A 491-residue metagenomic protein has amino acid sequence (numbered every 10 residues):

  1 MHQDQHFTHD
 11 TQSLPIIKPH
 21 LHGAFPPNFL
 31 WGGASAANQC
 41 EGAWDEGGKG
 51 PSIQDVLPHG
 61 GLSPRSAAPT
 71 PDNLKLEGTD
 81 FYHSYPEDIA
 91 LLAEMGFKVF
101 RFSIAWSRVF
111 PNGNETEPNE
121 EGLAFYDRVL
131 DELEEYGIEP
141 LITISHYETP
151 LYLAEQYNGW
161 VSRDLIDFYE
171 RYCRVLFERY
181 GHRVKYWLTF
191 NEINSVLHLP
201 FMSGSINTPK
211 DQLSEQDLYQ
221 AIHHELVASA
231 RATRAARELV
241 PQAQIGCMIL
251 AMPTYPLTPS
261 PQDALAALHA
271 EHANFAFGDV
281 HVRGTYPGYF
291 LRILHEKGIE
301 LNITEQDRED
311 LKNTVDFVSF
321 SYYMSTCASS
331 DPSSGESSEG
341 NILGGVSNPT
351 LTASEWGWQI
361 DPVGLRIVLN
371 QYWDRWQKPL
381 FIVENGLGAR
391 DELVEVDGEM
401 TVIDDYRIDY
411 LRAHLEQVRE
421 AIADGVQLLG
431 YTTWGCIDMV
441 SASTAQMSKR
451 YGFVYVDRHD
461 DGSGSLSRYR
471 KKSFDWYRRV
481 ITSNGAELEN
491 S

Functional and structural regions predicted by a protein language model:
H2-P69, N112-N114, L123-S491: Active-site region of glycoside hydrolase catalytic domains
F25-F29, F81, Y85-D88: Short N-terminal amphipathic alpha-helix/helix-capping patch enriched in small hydrophobics with frequent Ser/Thr
T70-S84, V161-R163: Active-site mouth loops of central-metabolism enzymes
H83, A90-A93, A124-D127, D131: N-terminal, well-ordered alpha-helical segments
S84-A105, N313-F317: Catalytic domains of carbohydrate-active enzymes, especially glycoside hydrolases
I104-P118: Glycine-rich, proline-tolerant flexible connector loops at the mouths of alpha/beta enzymes
